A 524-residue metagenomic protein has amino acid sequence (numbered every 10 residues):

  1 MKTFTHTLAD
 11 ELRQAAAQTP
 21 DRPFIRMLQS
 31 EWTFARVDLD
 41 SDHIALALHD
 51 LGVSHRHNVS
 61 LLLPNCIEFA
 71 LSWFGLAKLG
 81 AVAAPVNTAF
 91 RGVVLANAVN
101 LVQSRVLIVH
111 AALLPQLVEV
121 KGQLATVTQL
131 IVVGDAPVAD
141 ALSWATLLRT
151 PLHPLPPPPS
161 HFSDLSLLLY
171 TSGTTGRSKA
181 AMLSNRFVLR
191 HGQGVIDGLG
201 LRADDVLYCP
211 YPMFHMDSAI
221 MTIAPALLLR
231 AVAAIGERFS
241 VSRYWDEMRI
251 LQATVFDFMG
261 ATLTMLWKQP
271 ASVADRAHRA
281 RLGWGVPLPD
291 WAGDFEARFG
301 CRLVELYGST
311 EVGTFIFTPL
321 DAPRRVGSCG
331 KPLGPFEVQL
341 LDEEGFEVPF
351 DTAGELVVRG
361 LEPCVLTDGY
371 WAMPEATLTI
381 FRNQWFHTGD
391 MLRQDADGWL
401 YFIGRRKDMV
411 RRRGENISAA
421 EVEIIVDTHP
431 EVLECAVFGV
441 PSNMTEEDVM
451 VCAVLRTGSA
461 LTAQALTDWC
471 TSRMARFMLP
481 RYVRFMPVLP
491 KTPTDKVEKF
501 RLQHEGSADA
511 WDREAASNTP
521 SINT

Functional and structural regions predicted by a protein language model:
K2-A9, R13, D21-C66, A70-F74 (+3 more regions): Conserved AMP-binding/adenylate-forming core of the ANL superfamily
Q29, L114-F162, A516: ANL superfamily adenylate-forming
L46, F90-N97, L107-V109, M248 (+8 more regions): AMP-binding/adenylate-forming catalytic core of the ANL superfamily
G80: Structured binding elements
V133, A475-K496, A516-T524: AMP-binding/adenylate-forming catalytic domain of the ANL superfamily
P151-Y170, R177, G200-V206: Conserved pre-ATP/AMP-binding loop-to-beta segment of ANL
L189-V206, F214-V255, L263-M265, Q269: Conserved AMP-binding/adenylation subdomain of ANL enzymes
I250-F258, W267-R325, E337, E344-E347: Gly/Ser/Thr-rich phosphate-binding loop
